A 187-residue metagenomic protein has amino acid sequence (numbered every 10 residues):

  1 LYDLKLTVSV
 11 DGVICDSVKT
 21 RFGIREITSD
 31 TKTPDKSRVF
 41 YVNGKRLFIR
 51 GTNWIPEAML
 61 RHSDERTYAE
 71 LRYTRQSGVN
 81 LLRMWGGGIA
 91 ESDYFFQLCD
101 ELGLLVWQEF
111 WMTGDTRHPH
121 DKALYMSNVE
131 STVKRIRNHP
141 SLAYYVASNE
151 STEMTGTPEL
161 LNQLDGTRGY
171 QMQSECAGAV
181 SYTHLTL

Functional and structural regions predicted by a protein language model:
L1-W85, A90, E101, Q163: Secreted/periplasmic carbohydrate-active enzymes, especially glycoside hydrolases
P34-R38, S92-Y94, L124-K134: Alpha-helical scaffolding within the catalytic cores of extracellular/periplasmic polymer-degrading hydrolases
V39-F40, T52-E57, F110-H120, L124-Y125: Substrate-binding/active-site clefts of carbohydrate-active enzymes
F48-I49, L81-M84, V106-Q108, A143-A147 (+1 more regions): Structural recognition of the beta-strand scaffold that forms the well-ordered cores of secreted hydrolase catalytic
W54, G87, W111-T113, N149-E150 (+1 more regions): Active-site beta-loop-alpha junctions enriched in small/polar residues
R83-D121: Aromatic-lined substrate-binding rim segments of carbohydrate-active enzymes
H118-V180: Active-site neighborhood of glycoside hydrolase catalytic domains
T183-L187: Conserved small/polar residues in nucleotide/adenosyl-binding loops
